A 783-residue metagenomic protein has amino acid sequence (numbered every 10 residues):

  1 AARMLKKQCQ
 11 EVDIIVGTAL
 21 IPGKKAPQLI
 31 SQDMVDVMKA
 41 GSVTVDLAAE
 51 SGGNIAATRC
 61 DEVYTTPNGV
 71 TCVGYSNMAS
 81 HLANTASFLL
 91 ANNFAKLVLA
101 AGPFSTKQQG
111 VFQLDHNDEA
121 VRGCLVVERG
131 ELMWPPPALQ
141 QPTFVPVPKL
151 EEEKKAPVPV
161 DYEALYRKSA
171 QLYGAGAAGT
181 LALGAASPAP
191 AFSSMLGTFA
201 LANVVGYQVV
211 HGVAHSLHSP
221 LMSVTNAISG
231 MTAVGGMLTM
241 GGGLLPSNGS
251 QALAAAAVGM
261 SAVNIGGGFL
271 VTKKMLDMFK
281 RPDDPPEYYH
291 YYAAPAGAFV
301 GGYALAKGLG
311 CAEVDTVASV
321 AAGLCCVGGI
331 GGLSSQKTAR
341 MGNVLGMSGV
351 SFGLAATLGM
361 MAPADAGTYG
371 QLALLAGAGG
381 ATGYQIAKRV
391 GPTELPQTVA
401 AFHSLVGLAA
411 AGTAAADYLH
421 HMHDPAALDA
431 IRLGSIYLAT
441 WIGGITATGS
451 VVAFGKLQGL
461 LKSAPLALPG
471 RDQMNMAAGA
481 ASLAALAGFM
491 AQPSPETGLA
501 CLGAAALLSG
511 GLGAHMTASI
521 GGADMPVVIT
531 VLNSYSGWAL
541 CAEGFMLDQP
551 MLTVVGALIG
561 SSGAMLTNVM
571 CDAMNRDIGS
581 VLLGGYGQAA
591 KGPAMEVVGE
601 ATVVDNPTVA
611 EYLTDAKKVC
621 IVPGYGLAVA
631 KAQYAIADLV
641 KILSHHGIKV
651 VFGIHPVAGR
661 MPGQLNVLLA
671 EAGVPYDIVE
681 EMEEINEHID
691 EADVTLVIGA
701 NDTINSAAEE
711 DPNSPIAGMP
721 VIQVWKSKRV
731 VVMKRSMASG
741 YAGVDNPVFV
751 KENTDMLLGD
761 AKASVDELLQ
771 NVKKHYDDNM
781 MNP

Functional and structural regions predicted by a protein language model:
A1-D36, P157-Y166, A601, V609-A610 (+1 more regions): A structured beta-alpha segment of the ubiquitous adenosine-cofactor-binding alpha/beta core
I14-V73, R729-R735: ADP-ribose/adenylate-binding Rossmann-like module
A49, I55-Y166: Adenosine-phosphate binding glycine-rich loop
A189-A202, S223, A255-S261, L309-L324 (+4 more regions): Structural signature of hydrophobic alpha-helical transmembrane segments
T198, A202-V210, G230-M231, G323 (+16 more regions): Alpha-helical transmembrane segments in multi-pass membrane proteins
G206-S219, G266-F279, C326-T338, G380-V399 (+3 more regions): C-terminal ends of transmembrane helices
L558-A616: Membrane-interfacial segments at transmembrane helix termini in multi-pass membrane proteins
V597-D777: Structured cytosolic domains appended to multi-pass membrane proteins
